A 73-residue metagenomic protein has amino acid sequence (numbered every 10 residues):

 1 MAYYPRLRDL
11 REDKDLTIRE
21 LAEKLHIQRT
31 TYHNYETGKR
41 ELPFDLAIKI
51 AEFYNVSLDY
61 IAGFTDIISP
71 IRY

Functional and structural regions predicted by a protein language model:
M1-D13: A short, Lys/Arg-rich alpha-helix, primarily the initiator
L10, K24, Y35, F64: Residues in the recognition helix of alpha-helical DNA-binding motifs
D13, E52, A62-Y73: Short, charged recognition helix plus adjacent turn of helix-turn-helix-like nucleic-acid-binding domains
D15-N34: Short alpha-helical DNA-recognition segment
H26, D45-Y60: DNA major-groove recognition helix of helix-turn-helix/homeodomain DNA-binding modules
T30-N34, D45, G63: Base-recognition residues in the alpha-helical recognition helix of bacterial helix-turn-helix
